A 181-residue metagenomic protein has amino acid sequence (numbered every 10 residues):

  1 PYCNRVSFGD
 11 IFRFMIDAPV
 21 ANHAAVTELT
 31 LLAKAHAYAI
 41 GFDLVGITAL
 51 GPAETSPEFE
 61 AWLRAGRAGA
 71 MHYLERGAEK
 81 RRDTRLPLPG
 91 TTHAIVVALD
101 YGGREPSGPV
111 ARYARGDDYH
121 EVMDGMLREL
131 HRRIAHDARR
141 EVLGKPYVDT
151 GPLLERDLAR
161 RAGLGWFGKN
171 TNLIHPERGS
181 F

Functional and structural regions predicted by a protein language model:
V6, D10, A18-A21: Acidic, Ala/Val/Gly-enriched low-complexity intrinsically disordered segments
M15-F181: Auxiliary alpha/beta "docking" domains used to position bulky ligands
